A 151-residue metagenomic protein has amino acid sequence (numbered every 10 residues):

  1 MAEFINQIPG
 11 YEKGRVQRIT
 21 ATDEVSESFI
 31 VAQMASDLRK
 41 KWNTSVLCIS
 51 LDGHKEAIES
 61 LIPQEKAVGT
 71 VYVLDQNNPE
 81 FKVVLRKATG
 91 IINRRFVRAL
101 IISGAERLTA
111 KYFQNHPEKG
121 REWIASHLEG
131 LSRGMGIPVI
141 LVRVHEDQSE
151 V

Functional and structural regions predicted by a protein language model:
M1-K66: The Walker A/P-loop phosphate-binding site
F4-Q7, A35, F81-T89, L128: Generic hydrophobic alpha-helical segments
R18, A99-S103, I140: Structural motif
I30, V83, W123: Short, conserved clusters of charged catalytic residues that mark active-site and nucleotide-handling motifs
M34-D37, W123-G134: Catalytic-core regions built around general acid/base machinery
N43-Q114, E118: Conserved inter-motif catalytic segment of the P-loop NTP-binding fold
Q114-H127, V151: Substrate-gripping "pore-loop 1 plus following alpha2 helix"
E129-V151: Phosphate-binding/switch region of NTP-binding enzymes
